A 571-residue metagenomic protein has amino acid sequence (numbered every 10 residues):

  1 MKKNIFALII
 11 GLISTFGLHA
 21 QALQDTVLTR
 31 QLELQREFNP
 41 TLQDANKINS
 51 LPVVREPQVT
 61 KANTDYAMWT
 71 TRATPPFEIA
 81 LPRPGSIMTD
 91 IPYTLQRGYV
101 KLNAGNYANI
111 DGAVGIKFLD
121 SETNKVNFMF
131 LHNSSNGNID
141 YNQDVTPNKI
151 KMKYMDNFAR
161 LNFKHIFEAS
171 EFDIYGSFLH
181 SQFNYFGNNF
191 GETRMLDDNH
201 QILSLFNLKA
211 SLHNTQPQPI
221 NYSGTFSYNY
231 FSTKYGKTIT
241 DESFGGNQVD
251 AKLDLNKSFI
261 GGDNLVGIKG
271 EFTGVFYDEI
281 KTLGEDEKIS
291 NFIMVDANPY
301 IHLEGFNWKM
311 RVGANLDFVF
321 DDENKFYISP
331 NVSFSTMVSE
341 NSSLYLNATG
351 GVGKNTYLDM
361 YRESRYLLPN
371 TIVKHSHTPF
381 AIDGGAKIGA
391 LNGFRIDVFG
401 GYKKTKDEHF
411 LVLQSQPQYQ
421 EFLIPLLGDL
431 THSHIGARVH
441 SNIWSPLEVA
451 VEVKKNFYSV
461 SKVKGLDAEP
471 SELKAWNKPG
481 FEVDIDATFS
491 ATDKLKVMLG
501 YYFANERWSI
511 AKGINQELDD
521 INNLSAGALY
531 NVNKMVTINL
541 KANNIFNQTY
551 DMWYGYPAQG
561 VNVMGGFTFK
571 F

Functional and structural regions predicted by a protein language model:
D65-A67, L529-Y530, M535-N539, Q559-F571: Outer-membrane beta-barrel "beta-signal"
L81-P84, I91-D140, K153-A159: Outer-membrane beta-barrel translocator/receptor signature
T94-Q96, A108-I110, K153-N157, H200-F206 (+8 more regions): Residues that define the transmembrane beta-barrel architecture of outer-membrane proteins
A104-N106, H132-N136, F167-A169, F178-N184 (+13 more regions): Transmembrane beta-strands of outer-membrane beta-barrel pores
V114-F118, A159-H165, L208-N214, A251-K257 (+9 more regions): Residues on the lipid-exposed face of transmembrane beta-strands in outer-membrane beta-barrel proteins
T123-V126, A169-D173, P217-S223, F259-I268 (+7 more regions): Repeated loop/turn-to-beta-strand initiation elements of outer-membrane beta-barrel proteins
S135-I139, T146-F158, F172-N221, S227-Q248: Flexible loop and strand-edge segments within Gram-negative outer membrane beta-barrel domains
D359-H375, T405-D429, F457-D484, Y502-N531 (+1 more regions): Outer-membrane beta-barrel domain signature, especially the mid-to-C-terminal portions of large Gram-negative OMP
